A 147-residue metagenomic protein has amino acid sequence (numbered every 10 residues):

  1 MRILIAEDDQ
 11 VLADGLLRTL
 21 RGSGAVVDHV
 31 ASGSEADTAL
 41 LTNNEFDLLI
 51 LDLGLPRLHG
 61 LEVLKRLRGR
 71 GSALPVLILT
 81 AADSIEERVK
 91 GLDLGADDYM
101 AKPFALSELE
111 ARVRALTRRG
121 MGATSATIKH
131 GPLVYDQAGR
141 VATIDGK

Functional and structural regions predicted by a protein language model:
M1-G120: N-terminal/domain-start alpha-helical segments
A115-K147: Short, Lys/Arg-enriched segments at the junction into DNA-binding effector domains of transcriptional regulators
